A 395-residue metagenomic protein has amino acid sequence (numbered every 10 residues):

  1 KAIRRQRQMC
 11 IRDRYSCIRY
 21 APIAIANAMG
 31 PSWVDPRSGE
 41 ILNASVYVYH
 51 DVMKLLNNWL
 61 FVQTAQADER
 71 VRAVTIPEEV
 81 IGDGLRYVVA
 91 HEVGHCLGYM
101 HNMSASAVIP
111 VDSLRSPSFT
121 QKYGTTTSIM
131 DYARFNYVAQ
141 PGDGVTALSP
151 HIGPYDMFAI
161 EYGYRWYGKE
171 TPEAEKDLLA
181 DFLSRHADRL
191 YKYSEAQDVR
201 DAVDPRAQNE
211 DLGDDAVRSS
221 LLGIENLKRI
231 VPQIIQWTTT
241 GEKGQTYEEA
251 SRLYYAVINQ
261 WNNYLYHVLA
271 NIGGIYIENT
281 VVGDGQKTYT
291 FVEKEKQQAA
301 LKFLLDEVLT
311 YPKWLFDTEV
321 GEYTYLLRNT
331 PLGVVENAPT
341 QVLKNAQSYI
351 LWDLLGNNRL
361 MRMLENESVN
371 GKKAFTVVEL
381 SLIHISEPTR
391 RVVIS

Functional and structural regions predicted by a protein language model:
K1-Q8, R12-C96, F135-V138, A299 (+1 more regions): Metzincin-family zinc-dependent endopeptidase catalytic domain
A2-I11, I383-I394: Single conserved hydrophobic/aromatic residue that forms the stacking wall/gate of nucleotide- or nucleobase-binding
Q8, R12, A105-F119: Short, surface-exposed recognition loops and adjoining beta-strand edges that mediate ligand/DNA contacts, enriched
P31, V52, Y137-Q197, H267-G274 (+2 more regions): Long, His/Glu/Asp-enriched segments that create or flank divalent metal/ion-associated functional microenvironments
V71-I76, V80, S113-R252, A256 (+2 more regions): Replace "(M1/M4/M9/M12/WLM)" with "(e.g., M1/M4/M8/M9/M12/M26/WLM)" and add "not limited to" to clarify scope
H95-V108: Catalytic Zn2+-binding segment of zinc metalloproteases
V199-L343: C-terminal, non-catalytic "cap/extension" segments appended to globular domains
